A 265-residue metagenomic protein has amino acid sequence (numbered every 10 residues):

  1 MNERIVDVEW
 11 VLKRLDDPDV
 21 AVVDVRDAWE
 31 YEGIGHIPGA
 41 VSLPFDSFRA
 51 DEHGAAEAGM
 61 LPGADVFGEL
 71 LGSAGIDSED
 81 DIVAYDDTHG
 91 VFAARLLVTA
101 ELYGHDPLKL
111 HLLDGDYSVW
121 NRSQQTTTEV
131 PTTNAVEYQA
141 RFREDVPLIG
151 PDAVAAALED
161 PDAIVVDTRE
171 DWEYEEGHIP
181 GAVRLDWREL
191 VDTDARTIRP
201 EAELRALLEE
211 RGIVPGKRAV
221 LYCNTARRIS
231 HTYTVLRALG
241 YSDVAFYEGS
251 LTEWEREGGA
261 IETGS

Functional and structural regions predicted by a protein language model:
M1-H36, G90, D114-H178, A260-T263: Flexible, polar/low-complexity N-terminal or interdomain linker segments that lie immediately upstream of folded
V11, D24, A40, A100 (+5 more regions): Terminal peptide-recognition signature
L43-F45: N-terminal, Lys/Arg-enriched amphipathic/low-complexity engagement segments that precede the first folded domain
A50-E79, R188-A219: Helix-loop module immediately N-terminal to the HCX5R catalytic loop in PTP-like cysteine phosphatase domains
A56-D152, A156, T225-S250: Thiolate-centered catalytic microenvironments shared by cysteine-dependent enzyme domains
R122, F246-S265: Cysteine-dependent PTP/DSP-like catalytic domain, specifically the C-terminal lobe
D171-Y174, I179-D192: Histidine/lysine/aspartate-rich catalytic loop segments that bind and position anionic ligands
